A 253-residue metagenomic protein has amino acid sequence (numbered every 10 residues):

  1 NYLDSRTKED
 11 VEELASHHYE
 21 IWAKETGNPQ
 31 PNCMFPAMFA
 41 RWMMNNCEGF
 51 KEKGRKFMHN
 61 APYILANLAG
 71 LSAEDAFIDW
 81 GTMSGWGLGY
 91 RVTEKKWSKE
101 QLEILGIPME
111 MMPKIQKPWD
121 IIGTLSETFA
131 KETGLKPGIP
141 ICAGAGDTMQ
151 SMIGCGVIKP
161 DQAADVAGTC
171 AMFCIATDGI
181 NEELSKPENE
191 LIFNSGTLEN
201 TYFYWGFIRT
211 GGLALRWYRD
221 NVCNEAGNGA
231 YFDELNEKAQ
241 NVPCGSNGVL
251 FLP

Functional and structural regions predicted by a protein language model:
N1-A37: Active-site phosphate-binding/coordination module
N1-S16, G49, L71, I175-P253: Glycine/Thr-rich phosphate-binding loops that ligate phosphate moieties of nucleotide and other phosphorylated ligands
R6, M38, P62-Y63, C170 (+1 more regions): Alpha-helix/helix-capping structural signal
A15-Y19, M44-K51, N67-S72, L105-M109 (+7 more regions): Structural signal for hydrophobic packing residues in well-ordered secondary-structure cores of soluble enzyme domains
A23, N32, E48-F50, G54-K56 (+6 more regions): A general structural signal for short secondary-structure junctions and capping/turn motifs
A23-G146, P253: Gly/Ser/Thr-rich active-site cleft segment
P36-M43, L68, S151-C155, A214-Y218: Buried hydrophobic packing segments
G85-E199, T210, A226-E237: ATP-dependent carbohydrate kinase catalytic cores
